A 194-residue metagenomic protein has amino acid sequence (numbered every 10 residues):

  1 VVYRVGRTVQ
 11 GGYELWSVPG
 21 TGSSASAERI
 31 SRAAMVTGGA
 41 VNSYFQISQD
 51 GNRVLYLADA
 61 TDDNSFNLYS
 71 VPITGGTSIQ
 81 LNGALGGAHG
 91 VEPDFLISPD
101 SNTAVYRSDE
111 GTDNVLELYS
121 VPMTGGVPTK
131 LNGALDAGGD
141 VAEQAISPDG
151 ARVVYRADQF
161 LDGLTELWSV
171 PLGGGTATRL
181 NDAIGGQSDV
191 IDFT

Functional and structural regions predicted by a protein language model:
V1-G6, L15, L167, R179 (+1 more regions): Low-complexity/repetitive intrinsically disordered segments
V1-R4, R53-L57, T103-R107, R152-R156: Residue position within the beta-strands of beta-propeller blades
V5, S17-P19, A58, S70-P72 (+4 more regions): Residue-level signal for short segments within beta-strands and strand-turn junctions of well-structured beta-sheet
V9-W16, D63-Y69, D113-Y119, L161-W168: Structural motif
P19-V41, P72-V91, P122-D140, P171-D189: Multi-bladed beta-propeller domains
Q46-R53, L96-T103, A145-R152, F193-T194: Blade-terminus and WD-like Trp-Asp/Gly-His loop motifs, strongest in beta-propeller folds
R107, V127, R156-Q159, W168-S169 (+1 more regions): Alpha-helical protein-protein interaction modules
